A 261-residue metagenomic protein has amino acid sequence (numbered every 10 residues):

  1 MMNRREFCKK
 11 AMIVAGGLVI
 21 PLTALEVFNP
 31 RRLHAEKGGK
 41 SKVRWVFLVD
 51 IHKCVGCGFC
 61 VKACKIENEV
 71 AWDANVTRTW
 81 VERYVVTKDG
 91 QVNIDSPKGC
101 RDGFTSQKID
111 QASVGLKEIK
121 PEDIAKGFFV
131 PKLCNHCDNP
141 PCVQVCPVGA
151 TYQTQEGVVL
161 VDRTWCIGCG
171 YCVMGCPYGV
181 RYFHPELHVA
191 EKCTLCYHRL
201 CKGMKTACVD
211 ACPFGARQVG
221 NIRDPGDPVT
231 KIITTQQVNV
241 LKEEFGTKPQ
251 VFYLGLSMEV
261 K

Functional and structural regions predicted by a protein language model:
M1-K261: Non-ligating segments of multi-cofactor redox enzymes
